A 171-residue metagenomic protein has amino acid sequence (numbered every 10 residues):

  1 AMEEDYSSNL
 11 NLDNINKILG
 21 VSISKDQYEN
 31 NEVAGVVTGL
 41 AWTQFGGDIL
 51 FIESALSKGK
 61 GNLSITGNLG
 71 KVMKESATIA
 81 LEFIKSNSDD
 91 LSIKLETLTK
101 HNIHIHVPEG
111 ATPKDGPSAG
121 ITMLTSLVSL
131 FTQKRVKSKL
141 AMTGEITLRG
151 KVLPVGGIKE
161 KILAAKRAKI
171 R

Functional and structural regions predicted by a protein language model:
E4-I15, L19-T38, Q44-R171: Peripheral, non-AAA+ core regions of ATP-driven protein-machinery
